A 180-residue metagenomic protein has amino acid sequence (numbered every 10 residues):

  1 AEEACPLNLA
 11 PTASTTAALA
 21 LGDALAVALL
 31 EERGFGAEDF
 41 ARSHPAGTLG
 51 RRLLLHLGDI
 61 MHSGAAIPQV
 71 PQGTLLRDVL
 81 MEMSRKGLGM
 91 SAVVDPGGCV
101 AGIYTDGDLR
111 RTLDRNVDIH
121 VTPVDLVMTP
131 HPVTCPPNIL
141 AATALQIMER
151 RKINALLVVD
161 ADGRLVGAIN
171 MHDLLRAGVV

Functional and structural regions predicted by a protein language model:
A1-G34: Short alpha-helices
A1-L9, V94, P137, V159-D160: Short beta->alpha connector loops at strand-helix junctions that form conserved, small/polar/Pro-enriched
C5-N8, D108-T122, L174-V180: A short, polar/charged loop-to-alpha-helix boundary motif
E31-H62: Internal, active-site/partner-interface "lid" segment
L53-I67, V121-P132: Bateman (tandem CBS) regulatory domains
L54-H56, A65-I67, P71, L75-N116: Mixed-charge interfacial surface used for oligomerization/domain docking and macromolecular partner engagement
I60, M83-K86, S91-G107, V127 (+2 more regions): A glycine-centered beta-loop-beta connector
Q69-G87, L113, T134-I153, V158-D162 (+1 more regions): The conserved cystathionine-beta-synthase
